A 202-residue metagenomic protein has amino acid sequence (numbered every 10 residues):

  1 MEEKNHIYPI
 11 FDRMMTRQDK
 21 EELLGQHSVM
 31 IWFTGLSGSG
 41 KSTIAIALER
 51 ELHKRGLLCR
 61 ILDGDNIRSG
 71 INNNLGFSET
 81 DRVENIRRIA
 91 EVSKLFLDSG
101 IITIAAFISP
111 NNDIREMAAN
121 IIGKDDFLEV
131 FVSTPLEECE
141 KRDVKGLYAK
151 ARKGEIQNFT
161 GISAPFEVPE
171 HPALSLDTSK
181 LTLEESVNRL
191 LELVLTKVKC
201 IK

Functional and structural regions predicted by a protein language model:
M1-M30: Extreme N-terminal, non-catalytic leader segments that precede Walker-type/kinase nucleotide-binding cores
F33: Hydrophobic anchor at the beta1->P-loop junction of P-loop NTPases
S37: The conserved Walker
K41: Conserved lysine of the Walker
I46-E91: Conserved substrate/cofactor phosphate-moiety recognition/catalytic segment in nucleotide-dependent phosphotransferases
I61, F127-E129, A173-S175: Conserved beta-strand scaffold positions in the cores of enzyme catalytic domains, especially in NTP/NDP-utilizing
G70-F77, D81, S93-R152, N158: ATP-dependent NMP and nucleoside kinases share a basic, alpha-helical "lid"
S133-R189, T196, I201: Small-molecule kinase domains that catalyze NTP-dependent phosphoryl transfer to phosphate-bearing small molecules
